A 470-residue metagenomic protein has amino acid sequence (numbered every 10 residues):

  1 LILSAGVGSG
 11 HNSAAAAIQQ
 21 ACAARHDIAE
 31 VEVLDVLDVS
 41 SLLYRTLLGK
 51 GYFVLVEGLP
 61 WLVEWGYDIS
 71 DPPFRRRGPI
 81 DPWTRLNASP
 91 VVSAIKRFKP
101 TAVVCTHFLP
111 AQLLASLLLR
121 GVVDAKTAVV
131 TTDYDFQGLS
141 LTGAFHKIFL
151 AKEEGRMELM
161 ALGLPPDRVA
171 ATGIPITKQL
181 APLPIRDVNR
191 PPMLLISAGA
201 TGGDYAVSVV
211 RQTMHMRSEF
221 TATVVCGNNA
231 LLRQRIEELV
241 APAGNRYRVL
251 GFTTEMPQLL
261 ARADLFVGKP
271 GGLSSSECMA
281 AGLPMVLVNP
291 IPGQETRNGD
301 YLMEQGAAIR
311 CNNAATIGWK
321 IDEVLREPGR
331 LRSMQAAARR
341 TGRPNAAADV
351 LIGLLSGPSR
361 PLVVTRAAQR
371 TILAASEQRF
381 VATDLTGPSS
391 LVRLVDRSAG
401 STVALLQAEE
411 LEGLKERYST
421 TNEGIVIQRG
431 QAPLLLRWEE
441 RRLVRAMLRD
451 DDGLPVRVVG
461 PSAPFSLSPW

Functional and structural regions predicted by a protein language model:
A14, G66-L162, R168: Active-site and donor-binding regions of nucleotide-sugar-utilizing enzymes
A17-R97: Conserved N-terminal ligand/cofactor-binding loop architecture of enzyme catalytic domains
H146-A200, G227-N229: A nucleotide-sugar donor-handling region in carbohydrate enzymes
N189-A263: Donor-nucleotide binding loops and adjacent catalytic segments primarily of GT-B fold Leloir glycosyltransferases
A261-G271: Acidic donor-binding loop of glycosyltransferase active sites
R330-P344: A short, well-ordered alpha-helix in the C-terminal region of glycosyltransferases
R343-R370: C-terminal alpha-helical cap of glycosyltransferases
P361, T365-Q407, L414-E416: A short, N-terminal "cap"/entry segment at the start of jelly-roll beta-barrel domains of the cupin/DSBH fold
